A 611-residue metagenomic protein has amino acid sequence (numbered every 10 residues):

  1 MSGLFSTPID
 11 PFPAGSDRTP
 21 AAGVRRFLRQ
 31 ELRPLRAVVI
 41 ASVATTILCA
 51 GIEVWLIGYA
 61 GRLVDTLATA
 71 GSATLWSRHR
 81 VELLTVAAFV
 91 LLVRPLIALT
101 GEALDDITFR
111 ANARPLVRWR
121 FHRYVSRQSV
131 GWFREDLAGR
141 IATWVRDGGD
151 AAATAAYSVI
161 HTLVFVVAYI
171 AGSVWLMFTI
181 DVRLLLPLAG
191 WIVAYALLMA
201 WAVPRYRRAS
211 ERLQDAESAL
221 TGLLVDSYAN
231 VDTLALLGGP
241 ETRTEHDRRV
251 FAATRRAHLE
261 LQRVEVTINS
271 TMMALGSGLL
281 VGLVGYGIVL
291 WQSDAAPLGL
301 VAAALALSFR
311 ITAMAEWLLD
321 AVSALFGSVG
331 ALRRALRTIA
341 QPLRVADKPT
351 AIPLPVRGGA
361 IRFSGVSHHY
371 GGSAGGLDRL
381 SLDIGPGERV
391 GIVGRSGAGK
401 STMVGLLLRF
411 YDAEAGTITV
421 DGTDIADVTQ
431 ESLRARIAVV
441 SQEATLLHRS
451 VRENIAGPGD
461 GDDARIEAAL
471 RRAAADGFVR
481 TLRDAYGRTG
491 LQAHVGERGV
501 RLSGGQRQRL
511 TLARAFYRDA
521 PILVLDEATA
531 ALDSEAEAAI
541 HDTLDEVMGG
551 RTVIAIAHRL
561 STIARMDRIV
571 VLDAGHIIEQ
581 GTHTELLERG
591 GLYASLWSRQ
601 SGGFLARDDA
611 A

Functional and structural regions predicted by a protein language model:
M1-E53, A68, S72-A87, G101-F109 (+6 more regions): Membrane-integrated ABC transporters
S2, A103-R123, V164-F165, L188-D232 (+10 more regions): Cytoplasmic coupling helices
R33-R36, V130, D147-A156, I160 (+7 more regions): An intracellular "coupling" helix at the cytosolic face of ABC transporter transmembrane type-1 domains
P34, V38-L48, W55, S158-R212 (+2 more regions): Transmembrane helices of ABC transporter permease
A70-G71, L176-G190, V264-R333, T338-I339: Helix-loop-helix
L307-S373, D412-E414, T419, G461-A474 (+1 more regions): ABC transporter TMD-NBD coupling linker
G391, T402-G405, A435-E443, S450-N454 (+2 more regions): ABC-family ATPase nucleotide-binding domain "signature/switch" substructure
L408: Helix-to-loop junction immediately C-terminal to a conserved catalytic motif
